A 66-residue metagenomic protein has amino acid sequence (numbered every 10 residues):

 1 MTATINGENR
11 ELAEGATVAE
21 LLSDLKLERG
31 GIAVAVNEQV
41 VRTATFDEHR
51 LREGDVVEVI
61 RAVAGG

Functional and structural regions predicted by a protein language model:
M1-G65: Ubiquitin-like/PB1-type beta-grasp interaction modules and other compact soluble beta-rich domains
